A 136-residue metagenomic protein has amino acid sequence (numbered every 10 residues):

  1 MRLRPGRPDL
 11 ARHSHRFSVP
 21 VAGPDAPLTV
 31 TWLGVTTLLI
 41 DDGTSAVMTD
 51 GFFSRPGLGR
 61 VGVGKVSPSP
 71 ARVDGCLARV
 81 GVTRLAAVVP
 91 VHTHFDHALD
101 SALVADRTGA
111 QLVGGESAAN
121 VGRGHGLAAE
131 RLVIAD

Functional and structural regions predicted by a protein language model:
M1-D9, V66-P68, A105-D106: Short low-complexity stretches enriched in small and charged residues
R2-P24, E116-D136: Metallo-beta-lactamase
R16-V21, S45-V89, A102-L103: Pre-active-site segment of Zn-dependent metallo-hydrolases
P24-V30: Short, hydrophobic/aromatic-rich segments at coil-to-beta transitions
L33, T49, G115: The conserved SAM/SAH-binding core of class I Rossmann-like methyltransferase domains, concentrating on the hydrophobic
V35-T37: Short hydrophobic/aromatic beta-strand or adjacent loop that forms the aromatic wall/cage of a ligand/substrate-binding
I40-G43: Active-site beta-strand termini and strand-to-loop segments that position acidic
L58, G75-D136: Active-site HxH/HxHxD metal-binding segment of metal-dependent hydrolases
